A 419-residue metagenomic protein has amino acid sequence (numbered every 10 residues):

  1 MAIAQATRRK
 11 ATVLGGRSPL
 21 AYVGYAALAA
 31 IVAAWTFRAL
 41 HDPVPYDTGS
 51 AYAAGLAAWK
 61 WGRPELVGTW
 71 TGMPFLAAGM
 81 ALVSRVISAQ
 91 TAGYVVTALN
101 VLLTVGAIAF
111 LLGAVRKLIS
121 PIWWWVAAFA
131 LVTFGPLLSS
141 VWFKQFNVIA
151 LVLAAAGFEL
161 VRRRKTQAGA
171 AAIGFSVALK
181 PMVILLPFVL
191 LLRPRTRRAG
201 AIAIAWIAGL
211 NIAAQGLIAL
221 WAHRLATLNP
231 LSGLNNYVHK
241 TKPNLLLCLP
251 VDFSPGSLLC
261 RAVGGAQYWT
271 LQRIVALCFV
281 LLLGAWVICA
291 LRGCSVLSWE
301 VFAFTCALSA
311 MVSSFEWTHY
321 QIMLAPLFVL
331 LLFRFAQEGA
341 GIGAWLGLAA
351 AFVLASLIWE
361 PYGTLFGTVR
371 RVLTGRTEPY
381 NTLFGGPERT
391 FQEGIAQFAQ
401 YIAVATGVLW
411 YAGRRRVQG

Functional and structural regions predicted by a protein language model:
A2-A168, L192-T318, T382-E393, G419: Primarily membrane-embedded glycan-assembly and transfer machineries that use lipid-linked glycans
V105, A178-L185: Transmembrane alpha-helical segments of multi-pass membrane transport proteins and ion-pumping complexes
A154-E159, P181-M182, L210-N211, F328-R334: Alpha-helical transmembrane segments and their membrane-interface exit regions
G169-I173, W221-N229, M323-P326, G343-L348 (+1 more regions): A cytosolic-side transmembrane-helix exit/cap motif
A170-I173, M182-R193, I322-L324: Transmembrane-embedded, aromatic-rich helix segments that form part of the hydrophobic channel/pocket engaging
W299-C306, L324-L327, A349: Hydrophobic alpha-helical segments embedded in the membrane of multi-pass proteins
W317-F333: Hydrophobic/aromatic-rich transmembrane helices and adjacent perimembrane loops
L332-G419: Aromatic-enriched
